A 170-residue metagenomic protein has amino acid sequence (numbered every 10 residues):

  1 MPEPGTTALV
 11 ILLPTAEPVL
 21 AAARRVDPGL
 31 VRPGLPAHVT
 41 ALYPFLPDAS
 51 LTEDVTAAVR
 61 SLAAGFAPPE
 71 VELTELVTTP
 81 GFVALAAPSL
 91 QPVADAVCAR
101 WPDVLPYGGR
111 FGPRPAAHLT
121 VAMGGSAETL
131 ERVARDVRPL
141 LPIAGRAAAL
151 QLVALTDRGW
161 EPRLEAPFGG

Functional and structural regions predicted by a protein language model:
M1-P68, P88-A148, E161-G170: Basic, often amphipathic N-terminal segments
L73-V77: A short, structured active-site edge motif that brings together acidic residues
A148-D157: Short beta-strand segments and strand-loop junctions that repeat across beta-rich extracellular domains
